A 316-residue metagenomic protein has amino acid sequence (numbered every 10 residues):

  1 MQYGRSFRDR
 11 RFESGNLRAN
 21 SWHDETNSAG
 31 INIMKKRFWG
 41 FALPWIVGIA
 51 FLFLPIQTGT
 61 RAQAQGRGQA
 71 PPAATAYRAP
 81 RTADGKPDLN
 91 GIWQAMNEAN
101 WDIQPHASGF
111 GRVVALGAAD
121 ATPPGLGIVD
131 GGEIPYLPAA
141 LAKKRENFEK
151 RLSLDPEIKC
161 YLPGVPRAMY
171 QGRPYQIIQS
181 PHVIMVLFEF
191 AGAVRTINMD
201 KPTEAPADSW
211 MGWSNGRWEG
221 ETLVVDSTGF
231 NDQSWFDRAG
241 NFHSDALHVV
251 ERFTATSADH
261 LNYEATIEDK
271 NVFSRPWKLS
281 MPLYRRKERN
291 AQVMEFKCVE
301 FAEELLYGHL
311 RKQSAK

Functional and structural regions predicted by a protein language model:
Q2, M34-K35: N-terminal hydrophobic targeting signals that begin at the initiator methionine
Q2-Y3, H23: Low-complexity, intrinsically disordered or signal/transmembrane-proximal segments
A19-I33: Short, Lys/Arg-enriched N-terminal segments with co-localized hydrophobic residues within the first ~10-30 amino acids
K35-K316: PEST-like low-complexity, intrinsically disordered acidic/proline/serine-rich tracts that flank trafficking/processing
